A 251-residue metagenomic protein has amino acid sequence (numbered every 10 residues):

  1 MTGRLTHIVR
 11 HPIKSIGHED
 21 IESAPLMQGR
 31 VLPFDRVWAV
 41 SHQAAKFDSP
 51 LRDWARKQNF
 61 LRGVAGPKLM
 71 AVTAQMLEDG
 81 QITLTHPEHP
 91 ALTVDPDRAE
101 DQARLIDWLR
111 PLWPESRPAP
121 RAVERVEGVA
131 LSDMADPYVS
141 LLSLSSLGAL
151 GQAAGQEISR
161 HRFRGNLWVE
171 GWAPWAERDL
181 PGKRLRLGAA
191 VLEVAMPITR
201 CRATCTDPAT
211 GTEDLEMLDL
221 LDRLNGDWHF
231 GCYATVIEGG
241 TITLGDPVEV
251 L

Functional and structural regions predicted by a protein language model:
M1-L251: Metal-cofactor-dependent catalytic cores
